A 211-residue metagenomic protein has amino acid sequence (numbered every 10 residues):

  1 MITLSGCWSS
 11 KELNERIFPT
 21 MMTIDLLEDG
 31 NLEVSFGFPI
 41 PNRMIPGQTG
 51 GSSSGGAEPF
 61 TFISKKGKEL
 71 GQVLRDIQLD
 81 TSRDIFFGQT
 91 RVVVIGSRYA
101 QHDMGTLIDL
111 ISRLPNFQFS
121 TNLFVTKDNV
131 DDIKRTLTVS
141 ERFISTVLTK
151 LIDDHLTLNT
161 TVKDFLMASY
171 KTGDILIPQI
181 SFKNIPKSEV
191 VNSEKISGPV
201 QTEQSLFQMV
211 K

Functional and structural regions predicted by a protein language model:
M1-K211: Membrane-proximal alpha-helical signals and transmembrane carboxylates
